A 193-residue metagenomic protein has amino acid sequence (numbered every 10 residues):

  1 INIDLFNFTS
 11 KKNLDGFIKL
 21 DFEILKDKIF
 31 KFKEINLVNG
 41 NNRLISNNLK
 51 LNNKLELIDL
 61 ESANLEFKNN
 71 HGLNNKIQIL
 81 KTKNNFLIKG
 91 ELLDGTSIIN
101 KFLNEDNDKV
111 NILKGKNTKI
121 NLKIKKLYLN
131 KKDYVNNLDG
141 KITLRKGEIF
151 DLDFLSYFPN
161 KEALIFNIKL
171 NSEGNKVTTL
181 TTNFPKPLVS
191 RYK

Functional and structural regions predicted by a protein language model:
I1-K193: Membrane-proximal interfacial segments on either side of biological membranes
